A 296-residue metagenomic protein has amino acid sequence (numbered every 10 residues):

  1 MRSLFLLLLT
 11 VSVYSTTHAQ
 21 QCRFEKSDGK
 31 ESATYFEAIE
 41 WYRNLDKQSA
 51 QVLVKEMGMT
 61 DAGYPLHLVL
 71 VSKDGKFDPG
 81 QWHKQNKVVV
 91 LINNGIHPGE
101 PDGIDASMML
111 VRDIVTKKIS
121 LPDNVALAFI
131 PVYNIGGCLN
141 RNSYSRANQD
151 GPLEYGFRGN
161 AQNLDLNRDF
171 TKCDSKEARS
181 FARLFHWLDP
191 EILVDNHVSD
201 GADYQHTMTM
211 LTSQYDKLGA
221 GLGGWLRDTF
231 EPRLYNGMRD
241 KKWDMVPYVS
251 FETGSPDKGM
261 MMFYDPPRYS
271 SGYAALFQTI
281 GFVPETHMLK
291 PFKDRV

Functional and structural regions predicted by a protein language model:
M1-R23: Bacterial Sec-dependent N-terminal signal peptides
A19-V296: Structured catalytic-domain cores with a bias toward divalent-metal coordination
